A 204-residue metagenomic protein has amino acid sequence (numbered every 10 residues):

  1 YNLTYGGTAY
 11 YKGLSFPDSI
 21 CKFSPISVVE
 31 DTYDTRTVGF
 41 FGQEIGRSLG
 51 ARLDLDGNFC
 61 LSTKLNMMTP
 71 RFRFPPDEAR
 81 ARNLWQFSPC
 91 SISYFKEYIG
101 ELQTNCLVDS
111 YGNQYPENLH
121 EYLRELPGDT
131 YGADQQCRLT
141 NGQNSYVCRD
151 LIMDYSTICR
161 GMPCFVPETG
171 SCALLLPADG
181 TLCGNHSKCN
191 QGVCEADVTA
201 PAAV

Functional and structural regions predicted by a protein language model:
Y1-E44, S48-V204: Extracellular (secreted or membrane-anchored) zinc-dependent metallopeptidases, primarily metzincins but also closely
